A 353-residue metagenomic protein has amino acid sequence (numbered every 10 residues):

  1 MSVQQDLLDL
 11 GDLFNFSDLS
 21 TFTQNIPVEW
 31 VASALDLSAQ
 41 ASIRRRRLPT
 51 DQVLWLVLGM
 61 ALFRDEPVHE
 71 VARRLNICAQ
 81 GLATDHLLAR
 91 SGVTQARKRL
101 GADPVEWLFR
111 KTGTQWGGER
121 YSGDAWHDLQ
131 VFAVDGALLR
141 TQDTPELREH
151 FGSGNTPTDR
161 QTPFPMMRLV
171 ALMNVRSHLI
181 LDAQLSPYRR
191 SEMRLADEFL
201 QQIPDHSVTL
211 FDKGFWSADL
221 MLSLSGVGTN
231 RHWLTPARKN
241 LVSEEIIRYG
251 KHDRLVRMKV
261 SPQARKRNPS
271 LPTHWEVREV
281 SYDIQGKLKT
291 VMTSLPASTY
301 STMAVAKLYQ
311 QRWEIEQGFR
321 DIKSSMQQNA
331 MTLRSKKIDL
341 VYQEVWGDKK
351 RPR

Functional and structural regions predicted by a protein language model:
M1-V71, A83, R97-L100, W107-R110 (+3 more regions): Single, function-defining residue in the core of a domain
R74: Residues within the alpha-helical elements of helix-turn-helix
I77-T94: Short, basic interhelical loop/turn and adjoining N-cap of the next helix at nucleic-acid- or acidic-partner-contacting
C78, L100-D103, Q115, Q328: A short structural micro-motif
T114-Y121: A short, well-structured juxtamembrane/interface segment
D124: Glycine-rich active-site loop/strand segments that organize a redox cofactor
